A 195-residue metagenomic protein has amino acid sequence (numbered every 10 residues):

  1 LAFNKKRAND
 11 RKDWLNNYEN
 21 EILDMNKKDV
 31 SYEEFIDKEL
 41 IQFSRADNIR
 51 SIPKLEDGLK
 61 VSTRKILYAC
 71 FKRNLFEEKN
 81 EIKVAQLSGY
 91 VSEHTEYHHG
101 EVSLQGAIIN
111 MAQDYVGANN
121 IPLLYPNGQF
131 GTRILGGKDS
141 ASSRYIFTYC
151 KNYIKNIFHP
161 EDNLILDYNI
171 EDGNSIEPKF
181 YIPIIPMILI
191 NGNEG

Functional and structural regions predicted by a protein language model:
L1-G195: Conserved phosphate-chemistry cores used by DNA topoisomerases
